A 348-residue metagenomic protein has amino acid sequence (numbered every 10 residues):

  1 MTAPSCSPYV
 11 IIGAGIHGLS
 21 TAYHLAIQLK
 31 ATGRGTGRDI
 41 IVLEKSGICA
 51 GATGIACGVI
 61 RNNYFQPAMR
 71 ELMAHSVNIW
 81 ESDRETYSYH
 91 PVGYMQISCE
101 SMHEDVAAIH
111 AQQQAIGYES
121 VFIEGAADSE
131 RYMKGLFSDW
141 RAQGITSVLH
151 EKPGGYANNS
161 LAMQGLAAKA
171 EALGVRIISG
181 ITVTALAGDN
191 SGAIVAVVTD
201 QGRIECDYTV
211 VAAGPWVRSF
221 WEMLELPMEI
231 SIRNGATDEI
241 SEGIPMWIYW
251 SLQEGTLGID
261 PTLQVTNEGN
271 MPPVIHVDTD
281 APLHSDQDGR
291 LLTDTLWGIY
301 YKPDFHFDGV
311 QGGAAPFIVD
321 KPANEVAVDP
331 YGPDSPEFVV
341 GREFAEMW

Functional and structural regions predicted by a protein language model:
T2-H17, I41: Beta1/beta-strand and adjacent pyrophosphate-binding region of the FAD-binding site in flavoprotein oxidoreductases
P4-S7, V198-Y208: Core beta-strand elements of the Rossmann-like FAD/NAD(P) dinucleotide-binding domain in flavoenzyme oxidoreductases
V10-I12, I204-W216: Short hydrophobic core segments
H17, I48, W216: Conserved Rossmann-like nucleotide-cofactor binding loop
H24-Q28, G33, D39, K45-S120: Conserved FAD-binding subdomain of flavin-dependent enzymes
E81-S82, S101-S179, T184-A193: Flavin (FAD/FMN) cofactor-binding and adjacent substrate-gating region of FAD-dependent oxidoreductase domains
V211-P227: Flavin (primarily FAD) binding-site architecture
G255-W348: Active-site lid/adjacent beta-loop-alpha segment flanking the redox-cofactor pocket in flavoenzymes
